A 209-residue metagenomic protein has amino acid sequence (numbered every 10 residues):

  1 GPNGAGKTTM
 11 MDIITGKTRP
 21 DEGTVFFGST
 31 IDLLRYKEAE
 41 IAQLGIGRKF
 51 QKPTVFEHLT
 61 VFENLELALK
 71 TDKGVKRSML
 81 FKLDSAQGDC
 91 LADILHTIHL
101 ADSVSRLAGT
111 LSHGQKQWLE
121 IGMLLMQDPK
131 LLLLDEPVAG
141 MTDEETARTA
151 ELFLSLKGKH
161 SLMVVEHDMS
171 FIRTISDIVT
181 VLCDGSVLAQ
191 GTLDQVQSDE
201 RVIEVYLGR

Functional and structural regions predicted by a protein language model:
T15: Helix-to-loop junction immediately C-terminal to a conserved catalytic motif
T24-L44: ABC ATPase NBD Q-loop/coupling interface
L34-R35, I94-Q115: Conserved ABC nucleotide-binding domain
S78-S103, K130, E151: Conserved ABC ATPase "signature" region
L132-E136: Catalytic Walker B motif of ABC-type/P-loop ATPase nucleotide-binding domains
T146-G158: Helical segment within the ABC ATPase nucleotide-binding domain
I172-T174: A short, surface-exposed alpha-helical micro-motif characterized by mixed small hydrophobic and charged/polar residues
